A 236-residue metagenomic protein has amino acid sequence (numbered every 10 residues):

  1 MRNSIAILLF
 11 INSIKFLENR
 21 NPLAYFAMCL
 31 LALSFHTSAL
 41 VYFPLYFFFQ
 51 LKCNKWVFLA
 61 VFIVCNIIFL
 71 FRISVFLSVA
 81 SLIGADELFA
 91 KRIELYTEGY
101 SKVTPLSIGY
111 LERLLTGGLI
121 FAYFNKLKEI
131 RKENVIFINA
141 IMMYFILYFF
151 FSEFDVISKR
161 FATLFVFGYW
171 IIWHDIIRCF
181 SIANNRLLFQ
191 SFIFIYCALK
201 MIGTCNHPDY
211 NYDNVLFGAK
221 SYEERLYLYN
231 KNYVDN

Functional and structural regions predicted by a protein language model:
M1-N3: Short acidic/glycine- and proline-prone juxtamembrane loop motifs at membrane-interface regions of multi-pass membrane
F10-L23: Membrane-interface transmembrane helices that cradle and orient dolichyl/undecaprenyl
A24-F48, F149: Membrane-interface alpha helices of multi-pass inner-membrane proteins
Q50-F161, F165, N206-L228: Alpha-helical transmembrane segments and terminal signal-anchor/GPI-anchor hydrophobic tails, characterized by long
N139, M143, T163-L187: Hydrophobic transmembrane alpha-helices and their immediate junctions
S181-M201: Signature aromatic-anchored transmembrane alpha helix within multi-pass, membrane-resident enzymes that catalyze glycan
L226-N236: Low-complexity, proline/glycine-enriched hydrophobic segments characteristic of transmembrane helices
